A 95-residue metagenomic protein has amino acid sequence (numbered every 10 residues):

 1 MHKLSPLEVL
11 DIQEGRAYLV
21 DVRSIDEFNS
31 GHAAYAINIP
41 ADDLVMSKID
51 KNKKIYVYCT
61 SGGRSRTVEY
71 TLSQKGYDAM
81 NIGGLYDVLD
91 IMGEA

Functional and structural regions predicted by a protein language model:
H2-E8, I12-Y18, I25-K54, G63-A95: Rhodanese-like catalytic fold shared by cysteine-dependent sulfurtransferases and DSP/PTP-type phosphatases
Y58-C59: Short, surface-exposed ligand- or partner-binding patches at beta-edge/loop junctions that are enriched in aromatics
